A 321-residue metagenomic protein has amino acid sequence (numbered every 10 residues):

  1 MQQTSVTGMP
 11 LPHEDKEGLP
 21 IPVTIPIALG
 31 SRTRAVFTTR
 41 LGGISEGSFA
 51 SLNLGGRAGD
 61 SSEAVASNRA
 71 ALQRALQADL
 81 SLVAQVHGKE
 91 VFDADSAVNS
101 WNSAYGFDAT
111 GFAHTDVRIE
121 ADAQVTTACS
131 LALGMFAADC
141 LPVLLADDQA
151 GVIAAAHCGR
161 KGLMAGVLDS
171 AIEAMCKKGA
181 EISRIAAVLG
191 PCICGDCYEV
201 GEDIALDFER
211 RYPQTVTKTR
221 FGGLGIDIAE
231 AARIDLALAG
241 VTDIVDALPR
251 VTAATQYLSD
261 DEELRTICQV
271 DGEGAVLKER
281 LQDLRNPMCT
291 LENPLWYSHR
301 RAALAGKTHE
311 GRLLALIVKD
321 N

Functional and structural regions predicted by a protein language model:
M1-N321: Active-site microenvironment for binding and transforming phosphate-containing groups
